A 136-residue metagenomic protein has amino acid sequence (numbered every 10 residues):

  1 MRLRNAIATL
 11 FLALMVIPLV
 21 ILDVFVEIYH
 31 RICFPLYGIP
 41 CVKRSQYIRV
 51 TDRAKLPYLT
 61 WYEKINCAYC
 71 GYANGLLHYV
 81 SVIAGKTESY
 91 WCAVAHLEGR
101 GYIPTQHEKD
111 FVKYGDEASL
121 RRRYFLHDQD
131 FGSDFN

Functional and structural regions predicted by a protein language model:
M1-N5, V50-T51: Short, charged/polar, low-complexity loop and linker segments that flank or interrupt alpha-helical bundles
N5-C41: A transmembrane-helix-recognition feature enriched in membrane-embedded lipid enzymes and envelope glyco-/phospholipid
L12, V16, V50-Y58: Ferredoxin-like iron-sulfur electron-transfer modules
F25-Y29, I83-Y90, F125-N136: Short, highly charged low-complexity linear segments
P35-A54, N66-A68, Y72-N74: Short, charged low-complexity linear segments at domain edges
L56-A84: Acidic, Ser/Thr-rich low-complexity segments on the non-lumenal side of membrane proteins
A73-W91, L97-P104: Iron-sulfur (Fe-S) cluster-binding segments and ferredoxin-like electron-carrier domains, especially [2Fe-2S]
C92-D134: Short Fe-S-cluster ligation motifs
